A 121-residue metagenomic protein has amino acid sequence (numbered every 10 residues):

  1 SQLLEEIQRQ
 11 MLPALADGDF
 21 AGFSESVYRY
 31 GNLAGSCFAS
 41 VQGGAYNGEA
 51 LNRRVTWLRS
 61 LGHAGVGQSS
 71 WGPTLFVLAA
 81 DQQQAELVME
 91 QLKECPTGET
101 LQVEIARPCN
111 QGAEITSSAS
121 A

Functional and structural regions predicted by a protein language model:
S1-Q2: Conserved mixed alpha/beta catalytic, RNA-binding, or beta-rich assembly cores of soluble enzyme, regulatory
E5-A16: Regular secondary-structure segments
L15-A121: Glycine-rich, charge-dense phosphate/pyrophosphate-binding loop(s) and the adjacent flexible "lid"/catalytic subdomain
